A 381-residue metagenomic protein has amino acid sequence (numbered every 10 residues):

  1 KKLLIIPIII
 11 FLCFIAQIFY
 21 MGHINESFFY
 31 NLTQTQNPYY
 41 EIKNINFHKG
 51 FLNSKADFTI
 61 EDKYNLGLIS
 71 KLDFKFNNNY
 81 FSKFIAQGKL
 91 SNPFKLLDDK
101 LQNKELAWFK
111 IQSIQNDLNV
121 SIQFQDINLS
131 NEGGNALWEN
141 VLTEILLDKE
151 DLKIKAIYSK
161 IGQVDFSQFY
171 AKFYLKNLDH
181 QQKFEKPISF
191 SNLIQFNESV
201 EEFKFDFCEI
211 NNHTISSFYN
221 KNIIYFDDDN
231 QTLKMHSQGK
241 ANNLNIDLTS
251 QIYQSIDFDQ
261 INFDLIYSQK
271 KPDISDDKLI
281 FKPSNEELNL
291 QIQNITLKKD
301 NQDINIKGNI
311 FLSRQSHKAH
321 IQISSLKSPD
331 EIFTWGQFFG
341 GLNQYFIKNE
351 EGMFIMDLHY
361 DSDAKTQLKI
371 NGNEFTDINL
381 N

Functional and structural regions predicted by a protein language model:
K2-I18: Hydrophobic membrane-insertion alpha-helices, especially the h-region of bacterial N-terminal signal peptides
C13-I15, F19-N381: Glycine-rich, small/hydroxylated-residue low-complexity segments
